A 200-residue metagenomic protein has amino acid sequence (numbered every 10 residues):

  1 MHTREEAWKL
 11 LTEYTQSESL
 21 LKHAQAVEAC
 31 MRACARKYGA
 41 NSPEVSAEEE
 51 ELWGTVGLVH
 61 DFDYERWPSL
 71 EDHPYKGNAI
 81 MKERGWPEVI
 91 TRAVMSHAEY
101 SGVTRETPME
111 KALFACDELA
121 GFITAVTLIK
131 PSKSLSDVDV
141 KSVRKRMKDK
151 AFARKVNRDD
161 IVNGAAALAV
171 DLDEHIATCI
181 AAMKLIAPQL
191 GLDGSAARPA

Functional and structural regions predicted by a protein language model:
M1, P199-A200: Short, Lys/Arg-enriched, disordered terminal segments
M1-L70: Acidic/His-rich, divalent-metal-binding segments that scaffold phosphate/diphosphate chemistry
H2, E6, K22-A26, D72 (+6 more regions): Conserved active-site and cofactor/substrate-binding residues in soluble primary-metabolism enzymes
K9-E13, A26-A33, I80, T124-T127 (+5 more regions): Alpha-helical scaffold segments in soluble metabolic enzymes
Y14-E18, C30-N41, E65, R84 (+4 more regions): Change "in soluble alpha/beta enzymes" to "in soluble alpha/beta proteins
T15, L135, V140-G194, R198-P199: C-terminal binding/interaction regions
E49-K150, V162: Divalent metal-dependent catalytic cores for phosphoryl transfer on phosphate-bearing substrates
